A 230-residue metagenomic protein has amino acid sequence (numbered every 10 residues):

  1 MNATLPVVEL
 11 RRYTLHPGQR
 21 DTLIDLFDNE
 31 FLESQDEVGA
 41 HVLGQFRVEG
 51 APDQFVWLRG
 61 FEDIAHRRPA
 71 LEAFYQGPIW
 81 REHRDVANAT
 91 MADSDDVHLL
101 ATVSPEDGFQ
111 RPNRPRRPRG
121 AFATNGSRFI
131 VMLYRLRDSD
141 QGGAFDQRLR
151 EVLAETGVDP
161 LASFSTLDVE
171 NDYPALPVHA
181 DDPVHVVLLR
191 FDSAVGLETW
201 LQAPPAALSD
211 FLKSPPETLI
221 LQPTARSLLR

Functional and structural regions predicted by a protein language model:
M1-E9, Y13-Q19: Hydrophobic, helix-prone linear segments
M1-L5, H41-D53, R81-N125, D159-V184 (+1 more regions): Glycine-rich beta-strand-turn "strand-cap" elements at beta-sheet edges
V8-T14, G44-Y75, D96-H98, G126-L136 (+2 more regions): Short, well-ordered beta-strand segments in beta-rich or mixed alpha/beta enzyme and ligand-binding folds
Q19, L23, E30, L58-R59 (+5 more regions): Conserved aromatic-histidine-acidic binding/catalytic patches
Q19-L43, D138-T166, P204-L208: Short amphipathic alpha-helical segments
D21, A65, P78-E82, G143 (+2 more regions): Generic alpha-helical secondary structure signal
L23-D25, R68-F74, I79-D85: A generic structured-segment signal
D28, F74-Q76, P112-P118, Q147 (+1 more regions): Short intrinsically disordered coil segments
